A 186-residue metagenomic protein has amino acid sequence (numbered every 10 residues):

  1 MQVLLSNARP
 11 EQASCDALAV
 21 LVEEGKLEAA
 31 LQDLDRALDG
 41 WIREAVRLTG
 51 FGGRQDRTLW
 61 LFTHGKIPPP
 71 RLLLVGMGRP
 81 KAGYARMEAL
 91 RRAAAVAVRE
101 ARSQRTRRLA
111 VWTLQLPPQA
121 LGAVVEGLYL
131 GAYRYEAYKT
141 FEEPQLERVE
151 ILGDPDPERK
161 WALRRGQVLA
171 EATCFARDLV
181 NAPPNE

Functional and structural regions predicted by a protein language model:
M1-E186: Short amphipathic alpha-helical segment within the helicase RecA-like ATPase core that mediates nucleic-acid
